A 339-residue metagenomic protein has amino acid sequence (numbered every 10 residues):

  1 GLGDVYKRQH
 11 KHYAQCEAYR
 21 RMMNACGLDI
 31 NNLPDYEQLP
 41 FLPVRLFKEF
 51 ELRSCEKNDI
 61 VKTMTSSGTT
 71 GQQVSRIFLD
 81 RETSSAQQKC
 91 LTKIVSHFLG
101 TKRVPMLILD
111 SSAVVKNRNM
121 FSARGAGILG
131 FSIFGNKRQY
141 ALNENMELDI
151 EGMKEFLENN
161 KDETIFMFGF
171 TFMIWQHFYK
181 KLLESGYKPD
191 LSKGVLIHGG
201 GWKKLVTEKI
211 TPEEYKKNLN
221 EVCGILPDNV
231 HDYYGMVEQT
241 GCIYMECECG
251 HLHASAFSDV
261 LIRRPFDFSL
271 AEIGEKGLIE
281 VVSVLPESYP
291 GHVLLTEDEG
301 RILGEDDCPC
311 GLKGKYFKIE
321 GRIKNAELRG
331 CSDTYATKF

Functional and structural regions predicted by a protein language model:
D4-K11, Q15, N119, I128-F339: Active-site glycine/GP-rich loop and adjacent strand/helix microenvironment that borders small-molecule binding pockets
A14, A18-T65, Q73-I77, T92-L99 (+1 more regions): Active-site diphosphate/adenylate-binding microenvironment
G27-N31, T101, K188, I225-L226: Short coil/loop linkers at secondary-structure junctions
N58, A86-Q87, L148: Short secondary-structure boundary/capping elements
T65-G68, L109-S112, F172, L196-G201: Short loop/turn segments at strand-loop or loop-helix junctions that form parts of catalytic or ligand-binding pockets
S67-N119, F131: Conserved adenylate-forming
A123-R124: Extended, charge-dense intrinsically disordered regions
